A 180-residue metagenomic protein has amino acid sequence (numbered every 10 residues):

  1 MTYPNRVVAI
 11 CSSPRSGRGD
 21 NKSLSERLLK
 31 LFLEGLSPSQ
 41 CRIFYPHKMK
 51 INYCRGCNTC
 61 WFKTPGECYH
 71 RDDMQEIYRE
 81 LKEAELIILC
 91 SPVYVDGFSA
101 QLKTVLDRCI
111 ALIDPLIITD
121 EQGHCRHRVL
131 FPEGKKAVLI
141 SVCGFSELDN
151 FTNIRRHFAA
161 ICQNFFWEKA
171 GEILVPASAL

Functional and structural regions predicted by a protein language model:
M1-I117, E121: N-terminal beta1-alpha1-beta2 submodule of the flavodoxin-like/Rossmannoid cofactor-binding fold
T2-N5, S16, L148-D149, R155-L180: Glycine-rich phosphate/pyrophosphate-binding loop and the adjoining helix
S12, P46, V142-G144, V175: Cofactor-binding loop segments of dinucleotide-utilizing enzymes, especially the Rossmann-like FAD- and NAD(P)+-binding
C54, V142, K169: Short glycine/serine/threonine-biased micro-segments
L116-F166: Short, glycine-/small-residue-rich phosphate/pyrophosphate-handling segment
